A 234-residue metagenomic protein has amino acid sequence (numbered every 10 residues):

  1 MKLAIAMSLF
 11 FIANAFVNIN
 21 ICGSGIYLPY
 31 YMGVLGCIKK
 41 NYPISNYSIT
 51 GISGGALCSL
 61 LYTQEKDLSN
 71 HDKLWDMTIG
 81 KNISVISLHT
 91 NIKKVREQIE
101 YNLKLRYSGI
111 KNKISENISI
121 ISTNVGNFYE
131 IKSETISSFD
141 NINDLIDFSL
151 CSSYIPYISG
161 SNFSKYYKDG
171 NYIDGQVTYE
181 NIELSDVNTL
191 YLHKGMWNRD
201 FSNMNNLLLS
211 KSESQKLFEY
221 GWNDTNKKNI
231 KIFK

Functional and structural regions predicted by a protein language model:
M1-A15: Classical Sec-dependent N-terminal signal peptides that target proteins to the secretory pathway
I12-T50, L60-K234: Patatin-like phospholipase
S53: Catalytic nucleophile serine of serine hydrolases, specifically the conserved "nucleophile elbow" pentapeptide
A56: Residues forming the Rossmann-fold NAD(P)(H) cofactor-binding site
